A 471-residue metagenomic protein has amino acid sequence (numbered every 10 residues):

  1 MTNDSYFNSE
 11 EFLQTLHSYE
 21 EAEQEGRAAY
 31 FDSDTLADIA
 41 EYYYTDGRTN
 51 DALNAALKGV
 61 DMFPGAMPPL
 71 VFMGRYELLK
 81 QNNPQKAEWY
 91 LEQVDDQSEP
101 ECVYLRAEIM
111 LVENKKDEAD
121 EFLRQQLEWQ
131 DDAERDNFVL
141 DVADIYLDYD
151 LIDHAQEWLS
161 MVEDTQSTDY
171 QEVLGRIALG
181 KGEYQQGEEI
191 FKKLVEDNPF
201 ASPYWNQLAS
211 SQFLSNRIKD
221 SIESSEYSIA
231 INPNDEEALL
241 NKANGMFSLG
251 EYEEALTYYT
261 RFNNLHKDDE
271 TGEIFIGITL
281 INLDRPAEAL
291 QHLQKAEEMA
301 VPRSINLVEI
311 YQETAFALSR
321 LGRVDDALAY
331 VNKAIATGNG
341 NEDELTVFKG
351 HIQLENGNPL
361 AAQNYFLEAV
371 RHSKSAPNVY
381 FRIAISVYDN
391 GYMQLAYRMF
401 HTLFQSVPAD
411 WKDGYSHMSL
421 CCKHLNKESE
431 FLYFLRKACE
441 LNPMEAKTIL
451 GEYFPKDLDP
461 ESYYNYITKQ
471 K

Functional and structural regions predicted by a protein language model:
D34, P68, E101, E134-N137 (+8 more regions): Start-of-helix register in tetratricopeptide repeats
T45, L79-K80, V112, D148 (+9 more regions): Register position in tetratricopeptide repeats
A52, K86-A87, A119, A155 (+8 more regions): Single-residue signature of alpha-solenoid repeat helices
G59, E92-V94, Q126, W158-V162 (+8 more regions): Canonical positions in the second alpha-helix
M62, Q93-Q97, W129-D131, D164-T165 (+8 more regions): Structural marker of alpha-solenoid helical repeat scaffolds
D95-P100, E128-W129, D164, E298 (+2 more regions): TPR/TPR-like (Sel1-like) alpha-helical repeat modules
